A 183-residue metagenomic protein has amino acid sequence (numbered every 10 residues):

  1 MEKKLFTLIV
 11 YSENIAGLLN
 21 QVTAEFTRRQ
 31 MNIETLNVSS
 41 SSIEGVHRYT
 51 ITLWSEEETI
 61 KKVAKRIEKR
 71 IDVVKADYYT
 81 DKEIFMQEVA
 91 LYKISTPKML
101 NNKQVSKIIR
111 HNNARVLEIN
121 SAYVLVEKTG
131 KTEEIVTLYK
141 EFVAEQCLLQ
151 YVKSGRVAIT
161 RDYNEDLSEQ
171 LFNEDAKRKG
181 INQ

Functional and structural regions predicted by a protein language model:
M1-H47, S55-Q183: Long, contiguous binding/interaction regions
